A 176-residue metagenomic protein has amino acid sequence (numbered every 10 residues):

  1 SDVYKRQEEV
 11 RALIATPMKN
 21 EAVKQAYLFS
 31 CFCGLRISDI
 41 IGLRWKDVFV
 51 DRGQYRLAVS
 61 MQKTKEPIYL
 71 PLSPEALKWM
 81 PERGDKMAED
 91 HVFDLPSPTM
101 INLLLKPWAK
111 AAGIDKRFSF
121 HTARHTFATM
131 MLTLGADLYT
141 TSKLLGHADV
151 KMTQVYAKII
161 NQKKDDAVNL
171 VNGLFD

Functional and structural regions predicted by a protein language model:
S1-Y4: Short, small-residue-biased leader/transition segments that mark boundaries at the very start of proteins
E8, S30-G53, Y139: Short, charged phosphate-coordinating catalytic segments
I14, Q62-P81, M87-P107: C-terminal catalytic core of Y-nucleophile DNA break-rejoin enzymes
K24-S38, T129-T133: Short pre-functional
D47-Q54, D115-K116, A136-V155: Short, polar N-cap/turn motifs at the start of nucleic acid-interacting alpha helices
M61-K65, P98, L145, D149-L170: Catalytic-site neighborhood detector that most strongly recognizes the C-terminal catalytic loop/helix of tyrosine
I68-P71, K78, E82, P107 (+1 more regions): DNA/chromatin major-groove-contacting recognition/catalytic segments
P96-P98, D115-G135: Short basic/aromatic active-site micro-motif
